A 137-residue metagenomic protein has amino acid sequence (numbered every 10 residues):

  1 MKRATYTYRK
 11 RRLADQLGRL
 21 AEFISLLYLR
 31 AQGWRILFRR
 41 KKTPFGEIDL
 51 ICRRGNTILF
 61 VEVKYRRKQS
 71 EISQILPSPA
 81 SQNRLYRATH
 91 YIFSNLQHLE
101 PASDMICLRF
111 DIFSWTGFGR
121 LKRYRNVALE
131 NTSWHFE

Functional and structural regions predicted by a protein language model:
M1-R39: Acidic-basic catalytic patches of nuclease active cores, encompassing PD-(D/E)XK and other metal-cofactor nuclease
M1-T5, D104, T132-E137: Surface-exposed interaction regions that form or flank ligand-binding interfaces
T7, Y65-F118: Catalytic cores of nucleic-acid endonucleases
L29, L50-Q69, L85: Conserved catalytic cores of phosphodiester-cleaving nucleases, focusing on short active-site segments
R39-K42, D111: Short, solvent-exposed loop/turn elements at beta->coil junctions and helix N-caps that rim active or binding pockets
T43-G46, F118: Short acidic/glycine-enriched loop/turn segments that link adjacent beta-strands
G46, T57-L59, R109-D111: Protein kinase-like catalytic core scaffold
F113-E137: Short, low-complexity, polybasic intrinsically disordered segments
